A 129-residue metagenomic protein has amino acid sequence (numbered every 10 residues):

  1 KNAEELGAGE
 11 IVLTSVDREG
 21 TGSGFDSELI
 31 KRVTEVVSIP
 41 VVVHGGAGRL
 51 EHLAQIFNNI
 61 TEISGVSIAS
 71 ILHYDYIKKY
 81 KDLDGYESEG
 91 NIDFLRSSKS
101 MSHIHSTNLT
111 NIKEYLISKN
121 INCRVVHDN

Functional and structural regions predicted by a protein language model:
K1-V43, G48-N129: Alpha/beta catalytic cores of nucleotide-metabolism and tRNA/nucleoside-modifying enzymes
